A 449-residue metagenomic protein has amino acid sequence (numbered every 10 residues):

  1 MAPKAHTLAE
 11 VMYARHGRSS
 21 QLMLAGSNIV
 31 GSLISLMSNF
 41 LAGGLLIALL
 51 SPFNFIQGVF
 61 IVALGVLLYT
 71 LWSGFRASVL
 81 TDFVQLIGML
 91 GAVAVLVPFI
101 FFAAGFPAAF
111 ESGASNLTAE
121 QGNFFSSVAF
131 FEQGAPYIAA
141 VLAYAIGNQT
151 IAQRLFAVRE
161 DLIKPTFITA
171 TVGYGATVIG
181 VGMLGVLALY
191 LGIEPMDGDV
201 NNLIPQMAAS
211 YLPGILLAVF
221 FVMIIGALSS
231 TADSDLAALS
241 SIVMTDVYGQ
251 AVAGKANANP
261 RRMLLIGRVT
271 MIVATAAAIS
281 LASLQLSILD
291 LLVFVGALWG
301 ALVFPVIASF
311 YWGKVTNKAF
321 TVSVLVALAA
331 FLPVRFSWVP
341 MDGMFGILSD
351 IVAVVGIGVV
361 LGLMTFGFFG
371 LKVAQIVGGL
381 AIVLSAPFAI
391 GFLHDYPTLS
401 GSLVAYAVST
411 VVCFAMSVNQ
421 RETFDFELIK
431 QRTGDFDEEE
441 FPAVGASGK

Functional and structural regions predicted by a protein language model:
M1-K449: Membrane-embedded helix-loop-helix hairpins and adjacent transmembrane boundary segments in multi-pass transporters
